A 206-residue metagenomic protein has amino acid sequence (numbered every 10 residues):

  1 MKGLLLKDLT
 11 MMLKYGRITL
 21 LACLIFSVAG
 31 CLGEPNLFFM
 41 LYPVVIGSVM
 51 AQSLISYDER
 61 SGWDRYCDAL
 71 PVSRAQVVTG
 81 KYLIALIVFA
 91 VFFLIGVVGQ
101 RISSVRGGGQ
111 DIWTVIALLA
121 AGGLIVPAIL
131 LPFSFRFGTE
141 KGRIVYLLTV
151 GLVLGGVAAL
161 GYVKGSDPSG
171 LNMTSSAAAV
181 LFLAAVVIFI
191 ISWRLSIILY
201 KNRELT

Functional and structural regions predicted by a protein language model:
M1-G62, G80-T206: Hydrophobic alpha-helical transmembrane segments of membrane proteins
D68-S73: Short helix-to-coil transition segments within interhelical loops that connect adjacent transmembrane helices
Q76-V78: Alpha-helix N-cap/helix-start motif at helix boundaries, enriched for small hydrophobics
